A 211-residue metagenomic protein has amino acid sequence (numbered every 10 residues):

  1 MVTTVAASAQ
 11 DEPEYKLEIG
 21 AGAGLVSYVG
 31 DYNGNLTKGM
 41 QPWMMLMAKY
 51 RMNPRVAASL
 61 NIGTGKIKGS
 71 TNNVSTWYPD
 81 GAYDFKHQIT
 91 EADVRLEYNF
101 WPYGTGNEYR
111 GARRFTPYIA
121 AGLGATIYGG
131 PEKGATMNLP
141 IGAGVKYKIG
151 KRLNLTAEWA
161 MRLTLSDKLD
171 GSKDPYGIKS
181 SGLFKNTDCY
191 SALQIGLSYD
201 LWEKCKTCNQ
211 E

Functional and structural regions predicted by a protein language model:
A9-R51, Q194, S198-K204: Short glycine/proline- and aromatic-enriched beta-strand/turn motifs that initiate or cap beta-hairpins
E14, R51-R55, W101-Y103, K148-G150 (+1 more regions): Outer-membrane beta-barrel channels and translocator barrels
Y15, K38-P42, Q88-A92, R113-F115 (+2 more regions): Residues that define the transmembrane beta-barrel architecture of outer-membrane proteins
E18-G20, A57-S59, Y118-A120, N154-T156 (+1 more regions): Residue-level detector of the transmembrane beta-barrel scaffold of outer-membrane proteins
A21-L25, L46-Y50, V94-Y98, A121-A125 (+3 more regions): Residues on the lipid-exposed face of transmembrane beta-strands in outer-membrane beta-barrel proteins
T37-M40, S75-D80, S172-K179: Flexible, surface-exposed loop regions and adjacent strand-edge segments of Gram-negative outer-membrane beta-barrel
V56-K133, Y199: Gram-negative (and chloroplast) outer-membrane scaffold detector with strong preference for beta-barrel transmembrane
T71, I89, G150-E211: Predominantly the C-terminal beta-signal and adjacent terminal strand-loop region of outer-membrane beta-barrel
